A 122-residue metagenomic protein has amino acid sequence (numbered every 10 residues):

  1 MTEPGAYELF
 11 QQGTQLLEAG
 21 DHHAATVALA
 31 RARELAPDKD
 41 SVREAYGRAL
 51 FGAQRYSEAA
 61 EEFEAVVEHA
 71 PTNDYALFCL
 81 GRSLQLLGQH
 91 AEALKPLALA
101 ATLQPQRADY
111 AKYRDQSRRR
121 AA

Functional and structural regions predicted by a protein language model:
E3-A6, L94-A122: Terminal, low-structured helical/coil segments at or just beyond the last alpha-helical repeat
E3-L35, G52: Alpha-helical segment of the N-proximal tetratricopeptide repeat
A19-A30, A53-A65, L87-L99, A122: Structural signature of tandem alpha-helical TPR/SEL1-like repeats, specifically the intra-repeat loop/turn
E61-L86: Mid-chain, well-packed structural core segment of small domains
